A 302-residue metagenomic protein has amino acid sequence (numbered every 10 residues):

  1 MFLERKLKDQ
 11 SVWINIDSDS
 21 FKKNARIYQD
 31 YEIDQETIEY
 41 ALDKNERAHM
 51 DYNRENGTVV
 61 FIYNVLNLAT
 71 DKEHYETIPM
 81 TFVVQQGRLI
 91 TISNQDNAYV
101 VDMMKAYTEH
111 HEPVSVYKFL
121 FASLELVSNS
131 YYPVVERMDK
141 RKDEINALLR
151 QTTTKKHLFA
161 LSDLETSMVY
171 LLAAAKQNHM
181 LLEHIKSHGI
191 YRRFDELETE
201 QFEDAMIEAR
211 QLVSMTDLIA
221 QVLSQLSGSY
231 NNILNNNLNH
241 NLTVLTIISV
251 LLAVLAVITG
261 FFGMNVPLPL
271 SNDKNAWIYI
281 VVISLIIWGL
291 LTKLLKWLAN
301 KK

Functional and structural regions predicted by a protein language model:
M1-S187, F194, D204, E208-M215 (+2 more regions): Peripheral, non-transmembrane regulatory/ligand-interaction domains of membrane transport proteins
Q29, I207-K302: Hydrophobic alpha-helical transmembrane segments and their immediately adjacent juxtamembrane loops
R150, H157, K176, E183 (+8 more regions): Alpha-helical coiled-coil oligomerization motifs
